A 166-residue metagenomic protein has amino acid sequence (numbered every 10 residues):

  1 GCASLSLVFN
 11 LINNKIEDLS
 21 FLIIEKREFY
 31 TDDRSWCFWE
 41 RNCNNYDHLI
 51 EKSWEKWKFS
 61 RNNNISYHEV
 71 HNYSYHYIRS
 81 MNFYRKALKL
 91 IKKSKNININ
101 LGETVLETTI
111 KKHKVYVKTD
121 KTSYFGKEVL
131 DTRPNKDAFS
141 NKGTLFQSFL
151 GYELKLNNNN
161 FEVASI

Functional and structural regions predicted by a protein language model:
S4-L5: N-terminal Rossmann-fold NAD(P) dinucleotide-binding loop
N10, L90, S94-I166: Predominantly flavin-linked oxidoreductase catalytic cores and closely associated redox partners
N10-I65: N-terminal FAD cofactor-binding segment of flavoenzymes
R61-N63, V70, L101: Pocket-edge structural micro-motifs
S66-Y67, Y124: Short, isolated positions in well-ordered beta-strands
H68-L90, T132: Short beta-strand to alpha-helix junction loop
